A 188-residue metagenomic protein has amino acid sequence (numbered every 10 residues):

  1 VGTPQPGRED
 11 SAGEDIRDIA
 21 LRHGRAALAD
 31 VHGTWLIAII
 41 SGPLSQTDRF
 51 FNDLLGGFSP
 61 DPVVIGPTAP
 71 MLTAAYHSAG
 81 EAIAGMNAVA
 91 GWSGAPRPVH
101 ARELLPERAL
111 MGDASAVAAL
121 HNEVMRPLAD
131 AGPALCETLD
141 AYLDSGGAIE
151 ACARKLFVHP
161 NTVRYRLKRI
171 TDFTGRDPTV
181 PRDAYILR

Functional and structural regions predicted by a protein language model:
V1-R188: Cytosolic nucleotide-utilizing catalytic cores of signal-transduction proteins
